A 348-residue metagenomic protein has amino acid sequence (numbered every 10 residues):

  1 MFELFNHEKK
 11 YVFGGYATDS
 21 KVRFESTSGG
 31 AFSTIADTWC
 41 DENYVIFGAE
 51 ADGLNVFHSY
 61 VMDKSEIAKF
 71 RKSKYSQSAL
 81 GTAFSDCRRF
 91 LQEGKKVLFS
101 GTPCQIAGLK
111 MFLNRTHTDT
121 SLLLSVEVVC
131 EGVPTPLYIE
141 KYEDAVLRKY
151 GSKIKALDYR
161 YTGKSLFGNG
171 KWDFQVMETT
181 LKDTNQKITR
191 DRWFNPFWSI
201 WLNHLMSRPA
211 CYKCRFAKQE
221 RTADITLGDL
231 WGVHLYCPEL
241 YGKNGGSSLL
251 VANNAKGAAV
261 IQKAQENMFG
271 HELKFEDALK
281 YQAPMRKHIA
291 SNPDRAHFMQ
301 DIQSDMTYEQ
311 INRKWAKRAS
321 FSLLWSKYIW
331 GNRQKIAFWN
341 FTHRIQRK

Functional and structural regions predicted by a protein language model:
M1, C104, C211-C214: Short cysteine clusters
M1-A31, A36, W325, F341: Electropositive, gly/pro-rich neighborhoods at or near active sites that engage anionic ligands
T27, A31-L54: Low-complexity, highly charged intrinsically disordered N-terminal segments that act as targeting/localization
S28-A31, G53, F99-L109, G132-P134: Gly/Ser/Thr-rich loops at beta-strand to alpha-helix junctions that form or flank small-molecule/cofactor-binding
A31, A79-R89: A short, well-structured juxtamembrane/interface segment
E42-V45, S152-K348: Long, compositionally biased charged/polar accessory segments in the mid-to-C-terminal portions of proteins
F57-T82: Glycine-rich phosphate-binding "P-loop"
S121-A145: Short, flexible loop segments at boundaries between secondary-structure elements
